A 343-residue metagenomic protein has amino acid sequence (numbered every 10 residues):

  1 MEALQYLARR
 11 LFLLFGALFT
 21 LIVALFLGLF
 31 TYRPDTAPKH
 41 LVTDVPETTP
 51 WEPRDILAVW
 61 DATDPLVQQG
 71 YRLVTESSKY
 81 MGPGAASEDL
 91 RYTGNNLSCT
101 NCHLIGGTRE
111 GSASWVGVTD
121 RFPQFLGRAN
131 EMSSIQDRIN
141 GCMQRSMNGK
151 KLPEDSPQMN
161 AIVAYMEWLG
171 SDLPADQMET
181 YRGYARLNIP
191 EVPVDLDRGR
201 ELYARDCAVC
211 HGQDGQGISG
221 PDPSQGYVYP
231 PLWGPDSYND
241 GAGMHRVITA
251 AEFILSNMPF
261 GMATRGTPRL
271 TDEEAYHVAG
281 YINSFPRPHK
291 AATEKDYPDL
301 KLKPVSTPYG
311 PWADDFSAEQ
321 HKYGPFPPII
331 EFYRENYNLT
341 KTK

Functional and structural regions predicted by a protein language model:
M1-P83, Q124-N140, Q144-P157, G170 (+1 more regions): N-terminal export/targeting leaders of redox proteins
T48-L90, S171-A204, G217-S219: Electrostatic cytochrome c docking/interface patches
P65, Q69-R72, G94, S134 (+9 more regions): Extracytoplasmic/secreted proteins, especially bacterial periplasmic and envelope-associated proteins
G70, N96-G107, I162, G199-I218 (+2 more regions): The canonical Cys-X-X-Cys-His
V74-M81, H103-G106, C142-K150, M166-L173 (+5 more regions): Sec/Tat-exported extracytoplasmic proteins
P83-Q136, G217-P259: Gly/Gly-Pro-rich "capping" loops immediately C-terminal to redox-active cysteine motifs in periplasmic/lumenal
Q177-Y181, Q213-G226, T264-G266, T293-K295: Short acidic alpha-helical/loop segments enriched in Asp/Glu that coordinate divalent cations
G234-D299: Active-site/pore-lining binding-face segments in mid-to-C-terminal subdomains
